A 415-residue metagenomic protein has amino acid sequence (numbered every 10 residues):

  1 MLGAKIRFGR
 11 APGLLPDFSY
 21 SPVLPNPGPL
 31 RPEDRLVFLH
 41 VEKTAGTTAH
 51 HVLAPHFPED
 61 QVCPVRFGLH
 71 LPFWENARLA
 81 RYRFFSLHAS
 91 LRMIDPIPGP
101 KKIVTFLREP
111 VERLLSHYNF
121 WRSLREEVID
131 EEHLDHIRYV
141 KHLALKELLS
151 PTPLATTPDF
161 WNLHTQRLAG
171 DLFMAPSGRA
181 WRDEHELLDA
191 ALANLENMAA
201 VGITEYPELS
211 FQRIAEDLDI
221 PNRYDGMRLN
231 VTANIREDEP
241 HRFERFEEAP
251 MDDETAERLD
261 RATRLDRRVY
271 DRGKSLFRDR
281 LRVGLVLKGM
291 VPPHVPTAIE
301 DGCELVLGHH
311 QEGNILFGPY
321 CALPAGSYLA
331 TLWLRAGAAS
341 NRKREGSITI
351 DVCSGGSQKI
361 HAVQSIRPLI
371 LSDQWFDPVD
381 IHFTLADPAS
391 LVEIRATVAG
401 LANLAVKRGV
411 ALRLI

Functional and structural regions predicted by a protein language model:
M1-H88, S116-H117, R122-R125, I129-E131 (+1 more regions): PAPS-dependent sulfotransferase catalytic core
H70-T105, E112-G226, K359-A362, D373 (+1 more regions): PAPS-dependent sulfotransferase catalytic domain
Y82-R83, H382-G400: Noncatalytic modules at the cell exterior or secretory-pathway interfaces, chiefly beta-strand-rich lectin/adhesion
F84-R92, R223-G284: PAPS-dependent sulfotransferase catalytic core
R282-A325, R335-R342, C353-S365, A399-I415: Glycan-recognition and processing domains
A322-T331, P388-L391: Extended extracellular/luminal ectodomain segments enriched in beta-structured repeat modules
I366-F376, T384-A386: Short proline/glycine- and polar residue-rich coil/turn motifs
